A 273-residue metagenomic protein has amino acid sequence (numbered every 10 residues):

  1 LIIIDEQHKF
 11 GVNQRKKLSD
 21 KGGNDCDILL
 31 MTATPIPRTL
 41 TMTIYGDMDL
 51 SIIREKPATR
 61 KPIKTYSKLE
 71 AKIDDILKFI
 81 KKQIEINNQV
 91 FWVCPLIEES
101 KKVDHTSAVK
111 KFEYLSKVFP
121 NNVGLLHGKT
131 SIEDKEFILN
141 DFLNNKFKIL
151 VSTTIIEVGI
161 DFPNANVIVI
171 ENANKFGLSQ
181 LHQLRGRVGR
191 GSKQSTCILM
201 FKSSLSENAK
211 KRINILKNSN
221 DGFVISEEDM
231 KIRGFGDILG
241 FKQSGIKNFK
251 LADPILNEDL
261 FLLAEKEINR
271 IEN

Functional and structural regions predicted by a protein language model:
L1-N214: Inter-lobe coupling/hinge segments of SF2-like helicase ATPases
S192, T196, S204-N273: C-terminal accessory region of SF2 helicases/translocases
